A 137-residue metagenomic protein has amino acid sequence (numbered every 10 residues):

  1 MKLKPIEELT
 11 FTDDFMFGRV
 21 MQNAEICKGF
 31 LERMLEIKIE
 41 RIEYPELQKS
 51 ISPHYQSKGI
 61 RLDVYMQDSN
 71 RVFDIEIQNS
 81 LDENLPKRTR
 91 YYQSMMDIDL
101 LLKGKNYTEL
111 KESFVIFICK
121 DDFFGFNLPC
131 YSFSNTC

Functional and structural regions predicted by a protein language model:
M1-C137: Elongated, amphipathic alpha-helical interaction scaffolds
